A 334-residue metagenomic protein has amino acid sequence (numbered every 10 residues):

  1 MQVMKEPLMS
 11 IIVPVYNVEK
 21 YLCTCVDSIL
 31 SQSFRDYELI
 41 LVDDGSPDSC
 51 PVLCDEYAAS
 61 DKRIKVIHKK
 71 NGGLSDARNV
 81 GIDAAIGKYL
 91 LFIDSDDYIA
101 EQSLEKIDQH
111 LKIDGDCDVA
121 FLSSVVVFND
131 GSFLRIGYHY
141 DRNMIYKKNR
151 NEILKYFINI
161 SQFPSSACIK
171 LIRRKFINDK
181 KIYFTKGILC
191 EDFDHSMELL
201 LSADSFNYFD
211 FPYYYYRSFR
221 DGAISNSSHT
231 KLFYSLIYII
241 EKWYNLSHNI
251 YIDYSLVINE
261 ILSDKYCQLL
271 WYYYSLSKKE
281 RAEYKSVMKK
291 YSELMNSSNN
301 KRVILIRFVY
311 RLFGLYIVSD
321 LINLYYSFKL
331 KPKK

Functional and structural regions predicted by a protein language model:
M1-L30: N-proximal low-complexity "stem/linker" segments adjacent to membrane-targeting elements
C23, D48-E56, H68, Y98 (+1 more regions): Acidic helix N-cap motif at the loop->helix transition within catalytic regions of sugar-transfer enzymes
S28, D43-L53, K70, D94: A conserved acidic beta->alpha catalytic loop
K69-A85, S95: Glycine-rich, basic loop-to-helix element that forms the pyrophosphate-binding segment of sugar-nucleotide handling
L74, S95-F209, Y216-K231: Donor-binding/catalytic cores of nucleotide-activated saccharide and glycerol-phosphate transferases/polymerases
L90: Short aromatic/hydrophobic "clamp" motif used to bind/position activated sugar donors
Y213-R220, N226-Y254, Q268-M295: Catalytic core of nucleotide-sugar-dependent glycosyltransferases
Y274-K334: Membrane-interface aromatic/basic loop that binds lipid-linked glycans or pyrophosphate carriers, typified by
